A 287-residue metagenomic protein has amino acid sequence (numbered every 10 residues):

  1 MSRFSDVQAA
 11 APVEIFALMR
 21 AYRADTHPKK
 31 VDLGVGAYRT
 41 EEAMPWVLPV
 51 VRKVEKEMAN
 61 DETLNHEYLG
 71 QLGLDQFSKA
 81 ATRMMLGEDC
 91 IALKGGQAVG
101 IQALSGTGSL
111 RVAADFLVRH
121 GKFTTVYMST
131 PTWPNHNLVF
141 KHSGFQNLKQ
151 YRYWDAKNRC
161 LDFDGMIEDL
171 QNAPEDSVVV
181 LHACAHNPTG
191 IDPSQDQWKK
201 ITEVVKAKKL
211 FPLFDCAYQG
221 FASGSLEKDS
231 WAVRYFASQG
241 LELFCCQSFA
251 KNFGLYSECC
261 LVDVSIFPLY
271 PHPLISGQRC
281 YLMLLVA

Functional and structural regions predicted by a protein language model:
M1-L74, A80: N-terminal "arm"/small-domain region of PLP-dependent enzymes with the aminotransferase-like
L33, N147-L148, P212, L243: Hydrophobic beta-strand scaffold residues
G34, H182, Q247: Short beta-strand segments
Y38, A185-H186, Q219, F249-K251 (+1 more regions): Short, glycine-/Ser/Thr-/acidic-enriched flexible segments
R39-M44, P188-T189, G254-L255: Short catalytic/ligand-binding loop motif for oxyanion handling, primarily in non-cytosolic enzymes, centered on
R52-M58, E62-F211, Q219-S238: Conserved core of the PLP fold type I
C216: Walker B catalytic acidic pair
D229-L285: Active-site PLP attachment segment
